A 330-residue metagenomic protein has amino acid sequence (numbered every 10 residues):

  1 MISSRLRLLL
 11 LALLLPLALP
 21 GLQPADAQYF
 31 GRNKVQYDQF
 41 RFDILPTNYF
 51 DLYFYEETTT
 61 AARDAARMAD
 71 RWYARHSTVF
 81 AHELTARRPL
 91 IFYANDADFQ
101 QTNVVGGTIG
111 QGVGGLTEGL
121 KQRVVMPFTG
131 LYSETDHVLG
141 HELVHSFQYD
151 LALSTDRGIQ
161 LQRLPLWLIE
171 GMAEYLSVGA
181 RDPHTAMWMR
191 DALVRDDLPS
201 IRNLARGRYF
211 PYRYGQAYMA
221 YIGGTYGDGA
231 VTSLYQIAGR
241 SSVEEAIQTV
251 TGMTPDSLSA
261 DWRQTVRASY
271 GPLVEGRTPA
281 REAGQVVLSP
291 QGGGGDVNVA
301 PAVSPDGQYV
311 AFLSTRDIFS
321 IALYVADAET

Functional and structural regions predicted by a protein language model:
M1-L11: Bacterial N-terminal signal peptides that target proteins for export
L9-G21: Bacterial N-terminal signal peptides
G21, L84-A86, I318-S320: Short loop/turn segments at connectors of secondary-structure elements within structured domains
G21-A27: Sec/Tat signal peptide C-region and signal peptidase I cleavage site
A27-P165, D182-T185, R202-L204, V243: Juxtacatalytic substrate-recognition/specificity segment
Y29-I44, R206-F210, S233-T330: Beta/coil-rich, acidic/histidine-enriched accessory regions frequently appended to metallopeptidases
L52, H76, W167-L168, M172-D182 (+1 more regions): Active-site-proximal alpha-helical
T78-A86, G224, D228-A230, V287: Surface-exposed helix-capping loop/turn segments at secondary-structure junctions
